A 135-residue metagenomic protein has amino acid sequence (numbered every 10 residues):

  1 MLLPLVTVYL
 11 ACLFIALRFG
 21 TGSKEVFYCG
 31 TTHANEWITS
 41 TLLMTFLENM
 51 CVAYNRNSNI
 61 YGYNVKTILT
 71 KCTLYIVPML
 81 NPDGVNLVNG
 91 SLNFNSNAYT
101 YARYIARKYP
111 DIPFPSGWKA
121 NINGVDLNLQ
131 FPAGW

Functional and structural regions predicted by a protein language model:
M1-V26, Y109-I112: Soluble metallo-hydrolase cores and metallopeptidase-like ectodomains found primarily in the secretory/periplasmic
S23-C29, W37-W135: Active-site/substrate-binding loop(s) of hydrolase catalytic cores
H33: Conserved phosphate/anionic-ligand binding catalytic regions in large, soluble enzymes, centered on
